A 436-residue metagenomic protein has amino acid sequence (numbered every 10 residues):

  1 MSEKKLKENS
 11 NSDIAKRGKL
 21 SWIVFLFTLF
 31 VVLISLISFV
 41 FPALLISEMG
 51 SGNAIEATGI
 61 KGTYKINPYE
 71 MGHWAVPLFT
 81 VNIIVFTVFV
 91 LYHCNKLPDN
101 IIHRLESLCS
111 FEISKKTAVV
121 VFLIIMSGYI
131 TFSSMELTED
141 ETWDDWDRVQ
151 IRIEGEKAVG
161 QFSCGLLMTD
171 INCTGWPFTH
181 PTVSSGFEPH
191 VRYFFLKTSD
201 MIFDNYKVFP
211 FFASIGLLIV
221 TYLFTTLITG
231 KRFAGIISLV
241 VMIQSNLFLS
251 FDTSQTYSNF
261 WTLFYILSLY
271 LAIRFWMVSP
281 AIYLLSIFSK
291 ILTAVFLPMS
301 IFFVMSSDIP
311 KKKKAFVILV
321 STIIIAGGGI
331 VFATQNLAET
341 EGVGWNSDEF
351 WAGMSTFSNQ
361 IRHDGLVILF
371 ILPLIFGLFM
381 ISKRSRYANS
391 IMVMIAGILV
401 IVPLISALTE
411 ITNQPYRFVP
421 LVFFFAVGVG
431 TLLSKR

Functional and structural regions predicted by a protein language model:
V85-Y92, L218-Y222, L366-N389, V400 (+1 more regions): Hydrophobic, aromatic-rich transmembrane alpha-helices and their immediate juxtamembrane boundary segments
S134-F195: Extracytoplasmic catalytic/substrate-binding loops of multi-pass membrane glycan-assembly enzymes
N205-T229: Transmembrane-helix motifs of polytopic, lipid-linked glycan transferases
T221-Q244, T262-L263: Transmembrane-helix signature of polytopic, membrane-embedded enzymes that assemble or transfer cell-envelope glycans
S250-S258: Short acidic/glycine- and proline-prone juxtamembrane loop motifs at membrane-interface regions of multi-pass membrane
N259-V278, F424-G428: Specific aromatic-rich, kink-prone transmembrane helix
M277-S300: Membrane-interface alpha helices of multi-pass inner-membrane proteins
V295-I324: Perimembrane helix-loop-helix junctions
